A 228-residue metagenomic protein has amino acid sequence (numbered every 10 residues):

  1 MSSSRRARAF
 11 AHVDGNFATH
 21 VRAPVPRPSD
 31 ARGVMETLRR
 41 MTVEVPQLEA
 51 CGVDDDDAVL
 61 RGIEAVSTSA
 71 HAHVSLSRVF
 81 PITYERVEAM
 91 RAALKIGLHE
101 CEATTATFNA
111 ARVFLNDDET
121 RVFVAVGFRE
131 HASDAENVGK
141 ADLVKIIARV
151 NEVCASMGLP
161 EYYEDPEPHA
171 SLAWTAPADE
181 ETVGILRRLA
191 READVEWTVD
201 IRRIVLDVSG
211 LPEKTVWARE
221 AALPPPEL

Functional and structural regions predicted by a protein language model:
M1-L228: Histidine-dependent nucleotide/RNA phosphoesterase domain, centered on the 2H-phosphoesterase fold with its duplicated
